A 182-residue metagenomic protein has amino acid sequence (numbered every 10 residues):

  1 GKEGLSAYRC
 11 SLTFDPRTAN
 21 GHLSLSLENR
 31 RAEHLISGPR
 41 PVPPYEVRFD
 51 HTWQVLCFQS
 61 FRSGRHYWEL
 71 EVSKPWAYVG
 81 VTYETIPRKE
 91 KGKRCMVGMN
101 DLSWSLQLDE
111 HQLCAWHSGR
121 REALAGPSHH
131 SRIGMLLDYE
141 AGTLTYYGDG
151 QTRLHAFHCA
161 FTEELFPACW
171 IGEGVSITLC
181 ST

Functional and structural regions predicted by a protein language model:
G1-T182: Beta-rich ligand-recognition domains in immune and ubiquitin systems
